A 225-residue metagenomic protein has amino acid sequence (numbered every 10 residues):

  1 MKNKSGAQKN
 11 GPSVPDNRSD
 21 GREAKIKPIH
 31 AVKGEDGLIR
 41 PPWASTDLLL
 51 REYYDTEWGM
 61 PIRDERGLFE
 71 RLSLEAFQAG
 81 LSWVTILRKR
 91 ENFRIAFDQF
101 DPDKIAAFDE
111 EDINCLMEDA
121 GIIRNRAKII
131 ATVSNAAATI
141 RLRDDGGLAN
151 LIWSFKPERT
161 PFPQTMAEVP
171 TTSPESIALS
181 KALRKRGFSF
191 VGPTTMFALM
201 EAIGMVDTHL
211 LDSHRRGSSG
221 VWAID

Functional and structural regions predicted by a protein language model:
M1-D225: HhH-family (HhH-GPD) DNA N-glycosylase catalytic core used in base-excision repair
